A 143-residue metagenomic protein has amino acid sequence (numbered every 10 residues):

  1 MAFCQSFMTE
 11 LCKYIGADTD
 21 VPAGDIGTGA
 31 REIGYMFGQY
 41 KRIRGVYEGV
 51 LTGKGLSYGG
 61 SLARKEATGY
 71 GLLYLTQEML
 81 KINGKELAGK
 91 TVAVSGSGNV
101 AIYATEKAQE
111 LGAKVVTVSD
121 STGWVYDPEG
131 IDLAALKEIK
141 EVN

Functional and structural regions predicted by a protein language model:
M1-L87: Glycine/serine-rich phosphate-binding loop and adjoining beta1-alpha1 elements at the start of nucleotide-handling
T52-G55, G60-N143: Glycine-rich phosphate/diphosphate-binding loop of Rossmann-like nucleotide-binding domains
